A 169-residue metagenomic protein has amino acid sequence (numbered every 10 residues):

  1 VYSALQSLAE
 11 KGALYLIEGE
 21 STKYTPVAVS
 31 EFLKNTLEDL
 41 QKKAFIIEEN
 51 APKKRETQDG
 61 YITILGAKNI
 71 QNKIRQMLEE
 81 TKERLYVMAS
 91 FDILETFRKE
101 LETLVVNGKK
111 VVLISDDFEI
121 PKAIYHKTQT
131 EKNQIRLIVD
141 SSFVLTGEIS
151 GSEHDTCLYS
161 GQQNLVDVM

Functional and structural regions predicted by a protein language model:
V1, Q6, Y15-G19, T25 (+1 more regions): PLD/PLD-like phosphodiesterase catalytic module centered on the HKD motif
G12: Glycine-centered, phosphate/nucleic-acid-interacting loop/turn motifs that mediate DNA/RNA or nucleotide
V27-L104, V112: PLD-like (HKD) phosphodiesterase/transphosphatidyltransferase domain
